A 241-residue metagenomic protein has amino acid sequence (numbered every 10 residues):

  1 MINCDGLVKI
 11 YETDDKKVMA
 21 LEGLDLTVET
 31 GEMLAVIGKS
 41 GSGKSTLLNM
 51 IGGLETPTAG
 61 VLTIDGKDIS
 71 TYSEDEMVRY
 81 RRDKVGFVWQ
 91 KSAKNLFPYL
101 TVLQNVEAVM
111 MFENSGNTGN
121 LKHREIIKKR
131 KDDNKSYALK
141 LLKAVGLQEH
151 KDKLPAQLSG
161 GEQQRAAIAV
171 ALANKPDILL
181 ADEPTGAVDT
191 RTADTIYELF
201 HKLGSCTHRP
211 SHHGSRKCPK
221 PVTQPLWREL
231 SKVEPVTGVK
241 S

Functional and structural regions predicted by a protein language model:
D15-K16, I69-G86, K131: ABC ATPase NBD coupling module
G52: Helix-to-loop junction immediately C-terminal to a conserved catalytic motif
G60-D68: Conserved ABC transporter NBD signature motif
Y99-A108: Short coil-to-helix segment of the ABC ATPase nucleotide-binding domain corresponding to the Q-loop/switch region
L154-L158, E162: Conserved ABC ATPase signature
K175: Conserved catalytic motifs of ABC-family nucleotide-binding domains
L179-D182: Catalytic Walker B motif of ABC-type/P-loop ATPase nucleotide-binding domains
